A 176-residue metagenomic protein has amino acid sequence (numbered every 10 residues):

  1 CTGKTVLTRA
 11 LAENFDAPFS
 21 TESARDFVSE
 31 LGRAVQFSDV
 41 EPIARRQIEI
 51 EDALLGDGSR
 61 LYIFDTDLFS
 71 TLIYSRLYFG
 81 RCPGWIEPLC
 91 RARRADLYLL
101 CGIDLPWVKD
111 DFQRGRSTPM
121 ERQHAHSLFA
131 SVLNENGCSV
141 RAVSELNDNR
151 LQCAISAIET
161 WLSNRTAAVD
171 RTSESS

Functional and structural regions predicted by a protein language model:
C1: Walker A (P-loop) phosphate-binding loop of P-loop NTPases
K4: Conserved lysine of the Walker
R9-D52: Conserved substrate/cofactor phosphate-moiety recognition/catalytic segment in nucleotide-dependent phosphotransferases
L11, A34-V35, R76-F79, F112-R116 (+1 more regions): Short, glycine/charged-enriched secondary-structure capping and boundary segments
F27-V28, N147-Q152: A short acidic, often aromatic-flanked loop/helix-cap motif at beta-alpha or helix-coil junctions that lines enzyme
L31, L61, S163: Catalytic phosphate/metal-binding cores of nucleic-acid and nucleotide-processing enzymes, i.e., regions that mediate
P42-R93, L100, V108: Glycine-rich phosphate-binding loop used to anchor ATP phosphates in small-molecule kinases, encompassing both
F79-N149, L162, A168-S173: A glycine- and Lys/Arg-enriched "phosphate-lid" helix/loop adjacent to the NTP-binding pocket of small-molecule kinases
